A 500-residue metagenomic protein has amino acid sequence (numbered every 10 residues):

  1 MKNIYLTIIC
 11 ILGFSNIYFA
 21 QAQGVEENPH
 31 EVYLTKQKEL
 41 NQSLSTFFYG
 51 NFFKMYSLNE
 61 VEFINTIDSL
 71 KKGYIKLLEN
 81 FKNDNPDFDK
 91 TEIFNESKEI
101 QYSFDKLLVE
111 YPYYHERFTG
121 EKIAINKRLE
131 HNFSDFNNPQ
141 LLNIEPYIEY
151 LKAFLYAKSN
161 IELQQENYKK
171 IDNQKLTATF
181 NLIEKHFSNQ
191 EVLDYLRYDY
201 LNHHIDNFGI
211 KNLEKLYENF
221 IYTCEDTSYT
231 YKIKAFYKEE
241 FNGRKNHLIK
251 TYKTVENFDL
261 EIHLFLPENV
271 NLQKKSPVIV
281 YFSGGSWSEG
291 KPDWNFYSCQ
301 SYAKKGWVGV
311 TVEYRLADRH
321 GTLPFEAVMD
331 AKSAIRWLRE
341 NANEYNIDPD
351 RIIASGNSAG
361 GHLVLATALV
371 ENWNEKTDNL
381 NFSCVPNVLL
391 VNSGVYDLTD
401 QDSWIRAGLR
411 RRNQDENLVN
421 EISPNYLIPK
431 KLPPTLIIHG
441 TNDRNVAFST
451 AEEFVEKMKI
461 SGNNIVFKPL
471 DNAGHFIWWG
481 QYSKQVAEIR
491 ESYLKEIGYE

Functional and structural regions predicted by a protein language model:
E26-K245: Oxidative protein folding and maturation machinery
F241-Q273: N-terminal cap/lid segment of alpha/beta-hydrolase-fold proteins
N271-S276, F282-G321, R444: Short substrate-entry loop that stabilizes the transition state in hydrolases
K291-C299, V310-P349, G480-Q485: Catalytic nucleophile-loop/oxyanion-hole region of alpha/beta-hydrolase and closely related hydrolase-like folds
R336-S403, V419: Primarily recognizes the serine-hydrolase "nucleophile elbow" in alpha/beta-hydrolase and SGNH/GDSL folds
G394-L427, P433: Mobile cap/lid helix-loop segments that gate and shape the active-site cleft of serine hydrolases
K431, I437-H439, D443: Short beta-strand/loop motif that positions the catalytic acidic residue of the alpha/beta-hydrolase fold
E452-E500: C-terminal catalytic histidine-bearing segment of alpha/beta-hydrolase fold enzymes
